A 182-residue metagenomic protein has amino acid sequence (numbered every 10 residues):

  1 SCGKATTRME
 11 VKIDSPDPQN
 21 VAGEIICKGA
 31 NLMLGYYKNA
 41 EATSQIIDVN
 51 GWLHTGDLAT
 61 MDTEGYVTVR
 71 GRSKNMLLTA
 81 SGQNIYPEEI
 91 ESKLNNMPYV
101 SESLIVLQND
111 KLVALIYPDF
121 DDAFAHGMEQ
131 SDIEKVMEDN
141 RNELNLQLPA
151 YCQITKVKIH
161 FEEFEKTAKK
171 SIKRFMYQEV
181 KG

Functional and structural regions predicted by a protein language model:
S1-A5, V49-N50: Short Gly/Pro-enriched turn/cap motifs at secondary-structure boundaries
V11, G65, L94, A114 (+2 more regions): Residue-level signal for inorganic ion chemistry
D14, L58, N96-F120, N145: C-terminal boundary motif of the adenylate-forming
D17-N20, E24-T79: Conserved ATP-binding/catalytic segment of the ANL
L32, Y66-K93, D122-D132, L148-I154 (+1 more regions): Adenylate-forming
N75-L77, A114-D122, H160-F164: Short, hydrophobic beta-strand segments
E102, D110, R141-G182: Conserved C-terminal "lid"/linker of ANL adenylate-forming enzymes
